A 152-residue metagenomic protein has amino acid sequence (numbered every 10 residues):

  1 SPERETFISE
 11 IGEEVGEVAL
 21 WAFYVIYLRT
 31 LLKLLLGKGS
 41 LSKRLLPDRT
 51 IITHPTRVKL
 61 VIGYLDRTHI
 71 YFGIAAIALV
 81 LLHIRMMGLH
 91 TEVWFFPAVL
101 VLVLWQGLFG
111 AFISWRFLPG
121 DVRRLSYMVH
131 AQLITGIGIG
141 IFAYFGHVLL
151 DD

Functional and structural regions predicted by a protein language model:
S1-D152: Membrane-embedded alpha-helical bundles that constitute the cytochrome b-like, heme-associated redox core of multi-pass
